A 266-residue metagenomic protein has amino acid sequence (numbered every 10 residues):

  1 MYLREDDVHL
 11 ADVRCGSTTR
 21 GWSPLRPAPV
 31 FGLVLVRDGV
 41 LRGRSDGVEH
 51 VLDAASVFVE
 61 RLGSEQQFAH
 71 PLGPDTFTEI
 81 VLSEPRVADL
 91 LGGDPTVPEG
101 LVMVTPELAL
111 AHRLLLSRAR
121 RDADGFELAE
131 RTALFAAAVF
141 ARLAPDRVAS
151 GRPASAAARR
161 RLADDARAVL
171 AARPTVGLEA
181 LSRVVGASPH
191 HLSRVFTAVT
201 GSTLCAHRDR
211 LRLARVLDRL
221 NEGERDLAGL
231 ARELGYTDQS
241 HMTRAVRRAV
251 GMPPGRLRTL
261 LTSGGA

Functional and structural regions predicted by a protein language model:
M1-E5, G255-A266: Actinobacteria-biased recognition of intrinsically disordered, low-complexity terminal regions
M1-V97: N-terminal regulatory/effector-sensing and dimerization cores that precede helix-turn-helix DNA-binding domains
A11, V34-L35, F58-E60, T78-V87 (+8 more regions): Hydrophobic alpha-helical membrane segments, chiefly transmembrane helices and signal peptide h-regions, characterized
G93-R152, A166: Amphipathic alpha-helical segments enriched in hydrophobic/aromatic residues interleaved with Lys/Arg
L115-A123, A138-R147, D165-G177, F196-T200 (+3 more regions): Basic, amphipathic alpha-helical hairpins
S155-A166, T200, D209-R212: N-terminal positioning helix adjacent to the helix-turn-helix/winged-helix DNA-binding module
L178-A214, A231-L260: Basic/polar phosphate-binding segments, predominantly the helix-turn-helix DNA-binding elements of transcriptional
L217-G229, E233, T237, S263-A266: Intrinsically disordered, low-complexity basic tails/linkers immediately adjacent to helix-turn-helix/homeobox/MYB/SANT
